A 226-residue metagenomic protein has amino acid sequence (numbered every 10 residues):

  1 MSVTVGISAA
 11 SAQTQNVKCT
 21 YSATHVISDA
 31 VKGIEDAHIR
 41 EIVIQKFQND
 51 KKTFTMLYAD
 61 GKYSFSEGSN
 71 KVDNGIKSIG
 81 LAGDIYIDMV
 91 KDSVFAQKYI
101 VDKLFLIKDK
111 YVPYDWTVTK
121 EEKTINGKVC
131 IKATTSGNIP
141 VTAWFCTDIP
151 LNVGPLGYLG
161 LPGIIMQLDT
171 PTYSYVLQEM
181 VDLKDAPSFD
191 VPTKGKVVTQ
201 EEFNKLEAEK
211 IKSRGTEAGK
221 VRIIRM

Functional and structural regions predicted by a protein language model:
M1-C19: Bacterial Sec-dependent N-terminal signal peptides
T14-M226: Extended soluble regions of mature proteins
